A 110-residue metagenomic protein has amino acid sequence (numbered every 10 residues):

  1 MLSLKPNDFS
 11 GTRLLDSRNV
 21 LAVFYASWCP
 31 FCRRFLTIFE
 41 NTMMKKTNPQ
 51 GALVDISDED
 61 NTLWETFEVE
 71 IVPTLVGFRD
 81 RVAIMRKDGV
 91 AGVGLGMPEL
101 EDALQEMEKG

Functional and structural regions predicted by a protein language model:
M1-V20, A52, L95-G110: N-terminal leader/targeting and pre-domain segments
S3-P6, F24, M43-T62: Thiol-based oxidoreductase modules, predominantly thioredoxin-like and allied folds used for disulfide exchange
V23-Y25, G77: Structural cue for short, hydrophobic secondary-structure segments
Y25-W28, I71: Short pre-active-site segment immediately N-terminal to redox-active cysteine/selenocysteine motifs in thiol-based
C29-C32, L75: The canonical Cys-X-X-Cys-His
F31-K46: Typically the conserved alpha-helix immediately C-terminal to a functionally engaged Cys/Sec in thioredoxin-like
E65-E70: A short glycine-leucine-enriched loop at secondary-structure breakpoints that most characteristically corresponds
I71, V76-G110: Non-catalytic, surface beta->alpha helical segment in thiol-disulfide oxidoreductase systems
